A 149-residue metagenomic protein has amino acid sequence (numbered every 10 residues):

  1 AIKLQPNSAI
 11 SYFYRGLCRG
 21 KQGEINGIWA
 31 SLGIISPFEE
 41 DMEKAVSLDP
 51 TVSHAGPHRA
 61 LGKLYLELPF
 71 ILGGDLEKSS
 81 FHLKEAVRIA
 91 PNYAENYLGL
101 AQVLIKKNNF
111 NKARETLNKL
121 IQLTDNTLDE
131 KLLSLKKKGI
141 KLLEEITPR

Functional and structural regions predicted by a protein language model:
A1-A9, F13-K44, L48-A90, K106 (+1 more regions): Short coil/linker segments at helix-helix boundaries
G62, K84, A90-A113, K119 (+1 more regions): Long, repeat-rich segments with strong aromatic
